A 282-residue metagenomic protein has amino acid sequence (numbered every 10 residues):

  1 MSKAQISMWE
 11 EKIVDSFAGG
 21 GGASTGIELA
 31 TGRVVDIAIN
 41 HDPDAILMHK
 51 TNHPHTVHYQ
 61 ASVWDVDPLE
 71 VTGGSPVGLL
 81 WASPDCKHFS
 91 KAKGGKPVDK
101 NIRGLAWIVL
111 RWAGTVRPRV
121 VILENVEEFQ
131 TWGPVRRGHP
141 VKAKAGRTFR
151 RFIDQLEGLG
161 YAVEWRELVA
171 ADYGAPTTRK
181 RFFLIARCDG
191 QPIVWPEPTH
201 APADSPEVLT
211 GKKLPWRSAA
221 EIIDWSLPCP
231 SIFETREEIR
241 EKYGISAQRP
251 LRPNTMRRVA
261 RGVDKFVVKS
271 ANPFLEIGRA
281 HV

Functional and structural regions predicted by a protein language model:
S2-A4: Class I SAM-dependent methyltransferase Rossmann-like catalytic core, especially the SAM/SAH-binding loop
S7, K50, V57, E70-V71 (+1 more regions): A general structural signal for stabilizing positions within well-ordered secondary structure
W9-I13: Extreme N-terminal starter segment of soluble prokaryotic enzymes
V14-D65: SAM cofactor-binding core of SAM-dependent methyltransferases, primarily the Rossmann-like beta-alpha-beta module
A18-G19, S83-D85: Glycine-rich His-Gly loop
A61, W81-A82, L123: Redox-cofactor binding/interface segments in oxidoreductases and associated redox assembly factors
P68-V77, C86-H281: Class I S-adenosyl-L-methionine
